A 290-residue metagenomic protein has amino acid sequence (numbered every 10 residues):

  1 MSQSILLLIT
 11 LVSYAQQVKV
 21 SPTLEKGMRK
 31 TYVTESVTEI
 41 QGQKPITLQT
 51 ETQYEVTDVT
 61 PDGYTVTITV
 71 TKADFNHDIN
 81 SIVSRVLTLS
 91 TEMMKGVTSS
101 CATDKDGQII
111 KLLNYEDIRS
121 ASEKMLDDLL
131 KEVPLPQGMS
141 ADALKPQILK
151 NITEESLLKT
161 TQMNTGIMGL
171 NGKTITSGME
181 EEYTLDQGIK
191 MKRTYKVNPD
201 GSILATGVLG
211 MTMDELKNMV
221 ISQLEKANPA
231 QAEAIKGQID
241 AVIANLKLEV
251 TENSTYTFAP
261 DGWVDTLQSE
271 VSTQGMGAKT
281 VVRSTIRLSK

Functional and structural regions predicted by a protein language model:
M1-V20: Bacterial Sec-dependent N-terminal signal peptides
Q16-K95, S100-A102, K173-K290: Acidic, serine/threonine-rich low-complexity disordered tracts
I79-A141: Surface-exposed, polar helix/loop patches in the mature regions of secreted/periplasmic/lumenal proteins that form
N114-V220: Acidic, serine/threonine- and glycine-rich low-complexity intrinsically disordered segments that serve as flexible
